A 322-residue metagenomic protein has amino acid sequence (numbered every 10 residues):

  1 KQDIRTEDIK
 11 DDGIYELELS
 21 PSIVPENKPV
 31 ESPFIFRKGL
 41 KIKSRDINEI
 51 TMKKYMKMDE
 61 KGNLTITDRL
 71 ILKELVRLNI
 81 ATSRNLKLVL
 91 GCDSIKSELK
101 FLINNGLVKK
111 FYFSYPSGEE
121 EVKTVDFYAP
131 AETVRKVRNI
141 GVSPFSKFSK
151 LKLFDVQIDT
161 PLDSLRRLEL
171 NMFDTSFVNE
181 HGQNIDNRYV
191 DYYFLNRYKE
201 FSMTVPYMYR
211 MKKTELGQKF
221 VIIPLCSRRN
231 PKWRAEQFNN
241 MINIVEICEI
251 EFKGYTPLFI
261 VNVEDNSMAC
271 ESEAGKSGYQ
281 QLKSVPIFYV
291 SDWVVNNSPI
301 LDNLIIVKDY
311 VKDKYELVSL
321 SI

Functional and structural regions predicted by a protein language model:
K1-F145: Nuclease-adjacent, charged terminal/linker segments that flank catalytic cores
D3-K53, F148-I322: Electrostatic, structured charged patches in enzyme active sites and in nucleic-acid/phosphate-binding
